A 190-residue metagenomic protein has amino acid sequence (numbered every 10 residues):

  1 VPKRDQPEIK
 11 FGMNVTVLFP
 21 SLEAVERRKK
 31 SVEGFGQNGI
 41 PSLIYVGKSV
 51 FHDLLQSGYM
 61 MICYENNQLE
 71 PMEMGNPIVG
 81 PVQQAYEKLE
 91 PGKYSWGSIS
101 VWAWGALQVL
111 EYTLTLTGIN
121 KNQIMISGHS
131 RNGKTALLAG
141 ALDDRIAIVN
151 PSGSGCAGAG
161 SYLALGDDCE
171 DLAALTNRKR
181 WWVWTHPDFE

Functional and structural regions predicted by a protein language model:
V1-Q37, F51, Y64: N-terminal cap/lid segment of alpha/beta-hydrolase-fold proteins
R27-K30, M72-P77, L137-A139, P151-S152 (+1 more regions): Short, solvent-exposed loop/turn and secondary-structure capping segments
F35-I40, I44-T115, G158-A164: Cap/lid segment of the alpha/beta-hydrolase catalytic domain
V101-E111, I126-H129, P151, K179-E190: Extended catalytic-interface subdomain
G118-S130: Alpha/beta-hydrolase fold nucleophile elbow
G128-G140: Glycine-rich nucleophile elbow surrounding the catalytic serine of serine-hydrolase chemistry
A141-A147: Conserved hydrolase catalytic core segment
I148-E190: Mobile cap/lid helix-loop segments that gate and shape the active-site cleft of serine hydrolases
